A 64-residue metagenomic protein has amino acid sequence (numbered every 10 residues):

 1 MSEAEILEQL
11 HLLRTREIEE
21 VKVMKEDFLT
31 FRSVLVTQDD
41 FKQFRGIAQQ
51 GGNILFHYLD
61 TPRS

Functional and structural regions predicted by a protein language model:
M1-E20: N-terminal acidic leader/helix
L13-T15, Q38, A48: A generic structural signal for short, solvent-exposed coil/turn residues that cap or connect secondary-structure
E19, K42-R45: A short, local hydrophobic-aromatic micro-motif
E26-T37, F41-Q43: Short, hydrophobic/π-rich interface segment
G46-S64: C-terminal edge-of-domain segments
